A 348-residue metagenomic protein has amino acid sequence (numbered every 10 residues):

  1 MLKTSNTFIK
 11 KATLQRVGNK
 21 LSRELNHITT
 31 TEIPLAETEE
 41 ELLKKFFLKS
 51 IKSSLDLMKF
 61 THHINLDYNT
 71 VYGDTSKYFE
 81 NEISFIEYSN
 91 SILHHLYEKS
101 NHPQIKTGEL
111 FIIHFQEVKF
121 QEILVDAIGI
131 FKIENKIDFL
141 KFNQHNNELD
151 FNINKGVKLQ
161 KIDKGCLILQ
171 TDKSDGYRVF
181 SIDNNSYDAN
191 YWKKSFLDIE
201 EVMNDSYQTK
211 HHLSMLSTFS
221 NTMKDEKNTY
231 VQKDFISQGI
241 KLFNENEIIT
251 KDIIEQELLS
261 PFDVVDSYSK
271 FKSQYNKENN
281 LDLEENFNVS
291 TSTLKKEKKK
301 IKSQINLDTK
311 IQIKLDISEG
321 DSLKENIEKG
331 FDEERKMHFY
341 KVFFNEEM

Functional and structural regions predicted by a protein language model:
L2-E297: Long, hydrophobic alpha/beta structural blocks
Q256-M348: C-terminal structured domains
